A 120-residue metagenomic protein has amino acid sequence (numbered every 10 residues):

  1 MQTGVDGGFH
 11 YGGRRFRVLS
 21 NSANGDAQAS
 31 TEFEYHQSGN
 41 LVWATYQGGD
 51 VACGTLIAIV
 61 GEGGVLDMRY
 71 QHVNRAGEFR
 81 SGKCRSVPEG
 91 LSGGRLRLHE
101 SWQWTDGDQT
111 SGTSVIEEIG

Functional and structural regions predicted by a protein language model:
Q2-A27, L98-W104: Tryptophan-anchored aromatic micro-motifs
R17-N21, W43-G48, M68-V73, E100-W104: Short beta-strand segments that buttress and anchor functional surface loops
N24-D26, D50-A52, R75-F79, S92 (+1 more regions): Short glycine/serine/proline-enriched coil/turn segments at secondary-structure junctions
Q28-F33, G54-L56, R80-G82, G112: A structural detector for short beta-strand units
S30, Q103-G120: Edge beta-strand at a domain terminus
E32-I59: N-terminal glycine/threonine-rich, aromatic-flanked beta-hairpin/loop signature
W43, G90-L91, L98, G112-G120: Ligand-binding pocket scaffold of soluble enzyme catalytic domains
I59-L96: Mid-chain, well-packed structural core segment of small domains
